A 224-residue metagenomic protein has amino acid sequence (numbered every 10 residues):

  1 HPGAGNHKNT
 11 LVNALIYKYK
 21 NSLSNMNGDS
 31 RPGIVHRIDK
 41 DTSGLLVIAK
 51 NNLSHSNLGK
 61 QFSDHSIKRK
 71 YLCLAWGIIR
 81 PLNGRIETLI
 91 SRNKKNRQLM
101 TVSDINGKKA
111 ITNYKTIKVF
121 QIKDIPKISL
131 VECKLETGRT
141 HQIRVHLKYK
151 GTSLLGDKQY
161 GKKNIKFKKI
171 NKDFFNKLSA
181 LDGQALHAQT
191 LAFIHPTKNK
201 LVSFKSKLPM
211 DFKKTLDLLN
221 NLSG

Functional and structural regions predicted by a protein language model:
H1-R85, L89-K94, D211-N220: RNA pseudouridine synthases
L15, V47, C73, Y114 (+3 more regions): Residue-level signal for inorganic ion chemistry
K40-D41, I67, K108, R139 (+1 more regions): Short flexible coil/turn linkers enriched for glycine and charged/polar residues that connect secondary-structure
Y71, G84, T88, A110-T112 (+2 more regions): Short beta-strand segments
R97-I105: Short aromatic-glycine motifs in intrinsically disordered, low-complexity regions
I105-K109, K115-K118, I122-P126, H146-G224: Pseudouridine synthases involved in rRNA/tRNA modification
V131-K134: Short histidine-centered loop motifs in beta-beta connectors
R139-L147: Short beta-strand segments enriched for Tyr within beta-sheet-rich domains, predominantly fibronectin type III
